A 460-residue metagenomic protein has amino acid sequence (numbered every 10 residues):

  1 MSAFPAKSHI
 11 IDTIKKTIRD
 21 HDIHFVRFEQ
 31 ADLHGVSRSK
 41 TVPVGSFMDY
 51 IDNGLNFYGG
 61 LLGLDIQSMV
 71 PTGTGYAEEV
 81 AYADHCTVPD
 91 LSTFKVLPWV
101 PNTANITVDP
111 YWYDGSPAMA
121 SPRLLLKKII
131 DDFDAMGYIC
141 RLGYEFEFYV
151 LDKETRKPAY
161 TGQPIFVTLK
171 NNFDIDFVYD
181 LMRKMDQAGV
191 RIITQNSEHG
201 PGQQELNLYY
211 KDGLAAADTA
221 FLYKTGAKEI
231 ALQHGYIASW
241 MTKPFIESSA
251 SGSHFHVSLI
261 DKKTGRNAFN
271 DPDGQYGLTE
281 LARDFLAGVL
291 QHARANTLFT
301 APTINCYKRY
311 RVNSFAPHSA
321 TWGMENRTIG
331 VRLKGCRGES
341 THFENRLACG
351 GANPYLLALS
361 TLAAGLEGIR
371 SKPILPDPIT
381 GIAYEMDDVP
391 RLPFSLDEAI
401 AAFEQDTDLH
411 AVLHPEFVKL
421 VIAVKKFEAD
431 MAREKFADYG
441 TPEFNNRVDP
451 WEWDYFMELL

Functional and structural regions predicted by a protein language model:
S2-L460: Glycine-rich, acidic/polar active-site loops that bind/position phosphate-bearing ligands
